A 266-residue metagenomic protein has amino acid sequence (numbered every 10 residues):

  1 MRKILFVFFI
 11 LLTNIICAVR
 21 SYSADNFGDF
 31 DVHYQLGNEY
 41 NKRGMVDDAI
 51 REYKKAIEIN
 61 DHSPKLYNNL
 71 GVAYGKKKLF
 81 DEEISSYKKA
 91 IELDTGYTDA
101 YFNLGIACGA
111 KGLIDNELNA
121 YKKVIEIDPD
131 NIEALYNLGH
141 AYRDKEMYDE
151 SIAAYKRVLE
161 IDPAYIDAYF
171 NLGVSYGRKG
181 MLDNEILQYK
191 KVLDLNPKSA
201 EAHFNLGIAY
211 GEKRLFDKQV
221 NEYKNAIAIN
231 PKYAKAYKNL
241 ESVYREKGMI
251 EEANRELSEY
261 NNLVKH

Functional and structural regions predicted by a protein language model:
Y22-F30, K235-H266: Terminal, low-structured helical/coil segments at or just beyond the last alpha-helical repeat
F30-D31, P64-K65, T98-D99, I132-E133 (+3 more regions): Helix-start (N-cap) detector for alpha-helical repeat units in TPR-like alpha-solenoids, especially tetratricopeptide
I59, L93, I127, I161 (+3 more regions): Structural marker of alpha-solenoid helical repeat scaffolds
